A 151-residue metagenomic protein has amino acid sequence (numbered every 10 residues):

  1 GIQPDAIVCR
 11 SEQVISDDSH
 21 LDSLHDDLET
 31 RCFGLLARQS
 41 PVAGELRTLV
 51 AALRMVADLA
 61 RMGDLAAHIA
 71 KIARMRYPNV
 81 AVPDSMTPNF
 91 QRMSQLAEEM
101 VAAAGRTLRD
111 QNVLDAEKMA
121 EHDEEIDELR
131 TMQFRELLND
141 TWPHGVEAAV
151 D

Functional and structural regions predicted by a protein language model:
G1-D151: Cytosolic, long alpha-helical scaffolding segments
